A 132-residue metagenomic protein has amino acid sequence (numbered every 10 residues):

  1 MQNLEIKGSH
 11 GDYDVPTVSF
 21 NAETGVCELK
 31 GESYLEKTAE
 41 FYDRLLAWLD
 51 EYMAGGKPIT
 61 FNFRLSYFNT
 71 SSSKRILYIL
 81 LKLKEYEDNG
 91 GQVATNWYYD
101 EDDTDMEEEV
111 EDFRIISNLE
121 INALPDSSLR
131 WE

Functional and structural regions predicted by a protein language model:
Q2-D43: STAS-typified acidic loop motif
L4-I6, R114-E132: A cross-taxonomic marker for long C-terminal extensions/tails that follow the last structured domain
T24, G56-T60, G90-A94: A general structural motif
Y34-I59: Short, well-structured hydrophobic secondary-structure segments
L35, D103, L129: Surface-exposed, flexible loop/turn segments at secondary-structure boundaries
R44-L46, F63-F113: Amphipathic alpha-helical interaction surfaces in cytosolic regulatory modules
Y52-G55, Y86-N89, I116: Alpha-helix C-cap/termination motif
